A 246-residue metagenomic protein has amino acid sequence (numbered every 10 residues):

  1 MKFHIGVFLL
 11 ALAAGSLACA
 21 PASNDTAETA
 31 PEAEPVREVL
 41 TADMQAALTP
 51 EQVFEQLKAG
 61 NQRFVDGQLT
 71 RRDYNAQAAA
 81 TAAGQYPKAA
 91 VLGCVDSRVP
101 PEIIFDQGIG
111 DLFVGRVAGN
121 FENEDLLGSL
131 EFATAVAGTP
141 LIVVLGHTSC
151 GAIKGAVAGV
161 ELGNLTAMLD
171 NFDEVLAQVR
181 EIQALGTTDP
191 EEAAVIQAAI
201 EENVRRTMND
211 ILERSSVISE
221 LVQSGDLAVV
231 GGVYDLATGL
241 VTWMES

Functional and structural regions predicted by a protein language model:
M1-F8: Bacterial N-terminal signal peptides that target proteins for export
G15-A18: C-terminal motif of bacterial Sec signal peptides marking the signal peptidase cleavage site
A20-G84, I109-G110, G119-A137, K154-S246: Divalent-metal-activated hydrolytic enzyme cores
G93-R98, A118-F121, H147: Short glycine-enriched loops at secondary-structure junctions
P101: Acidic/His- and Gly-rich active-site-bordering loop/insert found across diverse amide/peptide-bond hydrolases
I104-V114: Short helix-loop-beta junction
V144: Conserved functional hotspot residues or short segments at active or partner-binding sites across diverse domains
